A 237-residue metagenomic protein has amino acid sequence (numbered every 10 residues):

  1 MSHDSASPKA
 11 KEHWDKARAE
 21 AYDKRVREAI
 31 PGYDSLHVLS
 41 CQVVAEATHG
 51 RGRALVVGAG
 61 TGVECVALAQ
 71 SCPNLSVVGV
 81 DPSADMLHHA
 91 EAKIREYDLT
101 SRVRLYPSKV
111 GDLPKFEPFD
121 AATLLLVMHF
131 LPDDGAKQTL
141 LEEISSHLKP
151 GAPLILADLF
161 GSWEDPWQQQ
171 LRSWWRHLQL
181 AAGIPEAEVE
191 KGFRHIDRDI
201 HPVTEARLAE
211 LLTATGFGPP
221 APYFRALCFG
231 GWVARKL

Functional and structural regions predicted by a protein language model:
M1-A21, W175: N-terminal, positively charged/glycine-rich alpha-helical extensions of SAM-dependent methyltransferases
G32-R51: Conserved alpha-helix/loop element of class I SAM-dependent methyltransferases that forms part of the SAM/SAH-binding
R53-V56, T61-D112: Class I SAM-dependent methyltransferase SAM/SAH-binding core
T123: A conserved beta-strand element that flanks and buttresses the S-adenosyl-L-methionine
Q138-P150: A short glycine-rich, Lys/Arg-flanked "PGG" loop and its adjoining helix->strand segment in the class I
G151-L159: Conserved beta-strand signature within the Rossmann-like core of class I S-adenosyl-L-methionine
L159-L211: C-terminal alpha-helical "lid/dimerization" subdomain adjacent to the S-adenosyl-L-methionine
T215-L237: Core SAM-dependent methyltransferase catalytic element
